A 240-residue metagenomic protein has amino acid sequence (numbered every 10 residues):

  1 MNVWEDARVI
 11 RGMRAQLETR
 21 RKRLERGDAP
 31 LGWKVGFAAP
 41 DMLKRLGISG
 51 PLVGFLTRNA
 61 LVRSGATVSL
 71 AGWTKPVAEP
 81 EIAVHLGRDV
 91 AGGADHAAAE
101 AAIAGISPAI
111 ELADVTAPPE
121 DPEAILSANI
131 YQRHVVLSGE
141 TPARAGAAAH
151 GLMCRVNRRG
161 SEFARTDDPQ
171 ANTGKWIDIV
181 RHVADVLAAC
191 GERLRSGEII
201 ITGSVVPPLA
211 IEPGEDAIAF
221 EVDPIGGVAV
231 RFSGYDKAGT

Functional and structural regions predicted by a protein language model:
M1-K175, I179-R181, A189, A210-P213 (+2 more regions): Catalytic-core "active-site belt" of small-molecule-metabolizing enzymes, emphasizing His/Asp/Glu-rich regions
D178-D185, E198-I201: Short, structured beta-strand/loop micro-motifs enriched in basic residues and often containing a Trp
A184-L194: Short, solvent-exposed cationic patches
L194-P207: Conserved metal-binding segment of the jelly-roll/cupin
D236-T240: Non-transmembrane, aqueous-exposed alpha-helical and coiled segments at domain scale
